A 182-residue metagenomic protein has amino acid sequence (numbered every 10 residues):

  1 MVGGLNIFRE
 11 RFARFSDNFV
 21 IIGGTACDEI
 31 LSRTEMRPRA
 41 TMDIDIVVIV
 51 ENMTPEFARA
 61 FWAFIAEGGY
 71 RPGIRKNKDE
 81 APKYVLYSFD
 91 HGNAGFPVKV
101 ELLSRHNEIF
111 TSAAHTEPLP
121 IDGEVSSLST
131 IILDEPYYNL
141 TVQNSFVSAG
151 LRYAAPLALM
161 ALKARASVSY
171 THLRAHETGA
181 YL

Functional and structural regions predicted by a protein language model:
M1-R174, A180: Compositionally biased terminal segments of proteins
